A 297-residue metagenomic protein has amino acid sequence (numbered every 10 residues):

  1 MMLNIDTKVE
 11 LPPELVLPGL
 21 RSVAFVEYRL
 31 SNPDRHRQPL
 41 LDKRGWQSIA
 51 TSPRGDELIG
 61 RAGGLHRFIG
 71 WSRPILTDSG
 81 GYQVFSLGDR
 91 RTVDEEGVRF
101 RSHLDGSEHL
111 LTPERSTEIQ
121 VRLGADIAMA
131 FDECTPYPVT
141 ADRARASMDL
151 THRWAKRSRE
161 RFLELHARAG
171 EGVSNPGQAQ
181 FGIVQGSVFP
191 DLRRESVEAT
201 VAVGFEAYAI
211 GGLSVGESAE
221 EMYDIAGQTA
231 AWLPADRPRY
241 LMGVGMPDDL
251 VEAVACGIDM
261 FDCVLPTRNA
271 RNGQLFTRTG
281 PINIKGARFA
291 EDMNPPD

Functional and structural regions predicted by a protein language model:
M1-N4, P13-E14, S31, D149 (+4 more regions): Glycine-rich phosphate/ribose-binding loops and adjacent secondary-structure elements that form binding surfaces
M1-V173, A287-A290: Non-catalytic, usually N-terminal nucleic-acid engagement modules in DNA/RNA processing proteins
